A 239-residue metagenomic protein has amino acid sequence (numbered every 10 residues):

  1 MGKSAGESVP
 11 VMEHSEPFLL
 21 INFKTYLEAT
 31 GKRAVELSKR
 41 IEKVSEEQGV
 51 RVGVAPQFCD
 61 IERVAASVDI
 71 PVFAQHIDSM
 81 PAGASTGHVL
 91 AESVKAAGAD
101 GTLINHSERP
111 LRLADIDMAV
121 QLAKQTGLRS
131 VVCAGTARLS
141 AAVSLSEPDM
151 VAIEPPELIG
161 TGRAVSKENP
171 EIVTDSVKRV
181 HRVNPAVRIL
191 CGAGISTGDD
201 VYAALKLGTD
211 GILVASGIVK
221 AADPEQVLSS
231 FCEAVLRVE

Functional and structural regions predicted by a protein language model:
G2-V89, S140, L145-E147: Conserved N-terminal beta1-alpha1 strand-loop-helix module at the mouth
L19-F23, V52-P56, V72-Q75, T102-I104 (+4 more regions): Hydrophobic faces of well-ordered beta-strands that scaffold small-molecule active sites in alpha/beta enzyme cores
K24, Q57, V94, E154 (+3 more regions): Conserved, mostly hydrophobic/aromatic
V50, D78-P81, T86-G87, A152-V177 (+3 more regions): Glycine/Thr-rich beta-alpha phosphate-binding loop at enzyme active sites
D69-A123: Glycine/small-residue-rich loop that forms an oxyanion/phosphate-binding "nest" at active or ligand-binding sites
D100-L111, V151-A164, L207-V227: Glycine-rich phosphate-binding active-site loops on the catalytic face of alpha/beta enzymes
A119, A123, V165-E171, I218-E239: C-terminal helical cap(s) of enzyme catalytic domains, especially alpha/beta-barrels
T136-E147, I195-D210: Catalytic cores of alpha/beta
